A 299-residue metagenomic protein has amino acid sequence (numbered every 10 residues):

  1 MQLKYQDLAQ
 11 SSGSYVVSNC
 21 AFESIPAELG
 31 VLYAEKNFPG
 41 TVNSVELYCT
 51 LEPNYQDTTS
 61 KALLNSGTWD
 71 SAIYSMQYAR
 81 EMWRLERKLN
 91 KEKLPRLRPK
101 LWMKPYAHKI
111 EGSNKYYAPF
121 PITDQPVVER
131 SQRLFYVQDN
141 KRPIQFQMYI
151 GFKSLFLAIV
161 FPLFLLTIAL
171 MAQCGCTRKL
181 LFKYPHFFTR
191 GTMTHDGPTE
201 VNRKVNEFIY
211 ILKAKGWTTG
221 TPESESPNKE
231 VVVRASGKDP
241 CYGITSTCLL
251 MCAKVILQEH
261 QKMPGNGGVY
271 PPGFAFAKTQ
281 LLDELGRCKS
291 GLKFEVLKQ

Functional and structural regions predicted by a protein language model:
M1-S18: Beta-strand-loop-alpha-helix segment that lines the small-molecule cofactor/substrate pocket of alpha/beta enzymes
Q10-Y15, I25, L32-Q299: C-terminal catalytic/substrate-binding lobe primarily of soluble NAD(P)-dependent oxidoreductases
A21-A27: Gly/Ser/Thr-rich loops at beta-strand to alpha-helix junctions that form or flank small-molecule/cofactor-binding
